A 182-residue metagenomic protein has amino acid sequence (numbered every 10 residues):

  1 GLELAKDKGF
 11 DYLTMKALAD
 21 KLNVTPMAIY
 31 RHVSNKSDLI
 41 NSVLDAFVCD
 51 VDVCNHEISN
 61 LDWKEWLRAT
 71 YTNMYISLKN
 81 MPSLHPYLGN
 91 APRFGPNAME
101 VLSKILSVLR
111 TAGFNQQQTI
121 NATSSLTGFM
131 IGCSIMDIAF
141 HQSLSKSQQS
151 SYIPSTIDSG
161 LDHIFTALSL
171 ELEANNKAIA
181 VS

Functional and structural regions predicted by a protein language model:
E3, D7-K8, D38-C54, E65 (+2 more regions): Alpha-helical structural segments
E3-D38: Helix-turn-helix
V33, V43-L44, T123: DNA major-groove recognition helix of helix-turn-helix
D38, A69, E100, K104 (+3 more regions): Amphipathic alpha-helical interaction segments
V53-N90, N97, Q116, T123-L126: Hydrophobic alpha-helical connector segments
T111, A139-S182: C-terminal peripheral helix-coil segments that are non-catalytic and often amphipathic
